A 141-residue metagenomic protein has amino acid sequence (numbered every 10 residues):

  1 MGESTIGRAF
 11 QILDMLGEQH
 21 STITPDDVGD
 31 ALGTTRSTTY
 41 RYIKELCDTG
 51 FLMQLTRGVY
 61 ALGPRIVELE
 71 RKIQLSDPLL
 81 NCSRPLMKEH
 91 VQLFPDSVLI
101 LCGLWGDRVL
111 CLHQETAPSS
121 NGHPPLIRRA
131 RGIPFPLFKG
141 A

Functional and structural regions predicted by a protein language model:
M1-S76: N-terminal helix-turn-helix
L62, V67-A141: Amphipathic alpha-helical effector-binding/dimerization core of metabolite-sensing transcriptional regulators
